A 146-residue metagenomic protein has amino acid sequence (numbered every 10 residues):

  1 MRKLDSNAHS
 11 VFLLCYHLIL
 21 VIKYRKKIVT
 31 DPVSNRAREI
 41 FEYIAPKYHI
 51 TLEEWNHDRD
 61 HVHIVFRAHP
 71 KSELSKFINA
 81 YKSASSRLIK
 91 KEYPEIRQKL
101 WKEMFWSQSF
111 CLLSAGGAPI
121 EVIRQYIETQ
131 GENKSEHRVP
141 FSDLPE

Functional and structural regions predicted by a protein language model:
M1-E146: Basic nucleic-acid-binding interfaces
